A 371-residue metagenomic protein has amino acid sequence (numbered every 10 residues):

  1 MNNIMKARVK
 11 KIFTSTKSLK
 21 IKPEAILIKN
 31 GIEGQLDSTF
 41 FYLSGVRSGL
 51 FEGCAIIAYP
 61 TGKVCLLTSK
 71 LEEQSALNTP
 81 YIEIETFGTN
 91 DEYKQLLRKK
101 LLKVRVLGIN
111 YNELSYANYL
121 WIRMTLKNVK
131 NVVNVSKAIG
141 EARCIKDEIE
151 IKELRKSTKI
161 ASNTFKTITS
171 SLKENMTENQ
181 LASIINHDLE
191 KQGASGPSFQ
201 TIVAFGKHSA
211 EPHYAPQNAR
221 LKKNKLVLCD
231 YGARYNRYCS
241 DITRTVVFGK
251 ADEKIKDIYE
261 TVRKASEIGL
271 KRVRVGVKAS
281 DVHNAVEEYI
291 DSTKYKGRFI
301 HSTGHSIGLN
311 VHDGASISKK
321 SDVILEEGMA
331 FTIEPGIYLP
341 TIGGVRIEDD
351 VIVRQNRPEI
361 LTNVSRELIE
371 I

Functional and structural regions predicted by a protein language model:
M1-I371: Active-site neighborhoods and metal-handling regions in enzymes and metal-associated proteins
